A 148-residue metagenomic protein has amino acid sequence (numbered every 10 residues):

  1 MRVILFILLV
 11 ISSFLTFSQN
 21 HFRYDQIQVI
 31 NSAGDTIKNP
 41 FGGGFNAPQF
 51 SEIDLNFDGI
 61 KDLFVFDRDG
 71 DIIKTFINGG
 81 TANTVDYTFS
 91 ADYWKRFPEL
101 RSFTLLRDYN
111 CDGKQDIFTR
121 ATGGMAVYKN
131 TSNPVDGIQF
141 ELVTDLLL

Functional and structural regions predicted by a protein language model:
M1-F22: Bacterial Sec-dependent N-terminal signal peptides
Q19-G44, G79-E99, T131-L148: Blade-edge motifs of beta-propeller repeat domains
N46, R68-D69, A121-G123: Short loop/turn segments that connect beta-strands within the blades of beta-propeller domains, predominantly WD40
P48-L55, L100-Y109: Beta-propeller blade termini
F57-D67, C111-R120: Acidic/hydrophobic-patterned starts of short beta strands in beta-sheet-rich repeat architectures
D71-K74, M125-V127: Structural signal for beta-propeller blades
T104-L142: Hydrophobic or amphipathic alpha-helical targeting/insertion segments
